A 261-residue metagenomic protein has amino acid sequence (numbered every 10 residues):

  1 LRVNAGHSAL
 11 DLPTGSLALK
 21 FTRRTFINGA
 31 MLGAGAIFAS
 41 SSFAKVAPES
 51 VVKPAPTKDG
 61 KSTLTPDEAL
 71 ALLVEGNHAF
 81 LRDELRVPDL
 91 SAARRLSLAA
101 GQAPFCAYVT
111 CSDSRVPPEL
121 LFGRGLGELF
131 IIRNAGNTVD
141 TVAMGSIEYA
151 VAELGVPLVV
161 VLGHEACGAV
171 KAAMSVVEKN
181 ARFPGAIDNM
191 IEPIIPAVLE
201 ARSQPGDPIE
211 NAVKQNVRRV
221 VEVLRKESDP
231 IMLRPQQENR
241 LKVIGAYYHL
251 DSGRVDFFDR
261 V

Functional and structural regions predicted by a protein language model:
L1-F21: N-terminal secretory signal peptides
L19-I27, S41: Twin-arginine (Tat) signal peptide motif
I27-A34, V46-G101, L126-G127, G136-G145 (+2 more regions): Divalent-metal-activated hydrolytic enzyme cores
I37, S41-K45: Short hydrophobic alpha-helical membrane-anchoring segments
A93-C106, C111-V116: Glycine-rich, flexible N-terminal cofactor/catalytic loop recognition
V109-C111, R133, V160-H164, I244-H249: Short beta-strand segments
S112-N137, V142: Active-site cofactor/substrate anionic-group-binding motifs, chiefly glycine- and Lys/Arg-rich phosphate-binding loops
S114-R115, H164-A169: Gly/Ser/Thr-rich loops at beta-strand to alpha-helix junctions that form or flank small-molecule/cofactor-binding
